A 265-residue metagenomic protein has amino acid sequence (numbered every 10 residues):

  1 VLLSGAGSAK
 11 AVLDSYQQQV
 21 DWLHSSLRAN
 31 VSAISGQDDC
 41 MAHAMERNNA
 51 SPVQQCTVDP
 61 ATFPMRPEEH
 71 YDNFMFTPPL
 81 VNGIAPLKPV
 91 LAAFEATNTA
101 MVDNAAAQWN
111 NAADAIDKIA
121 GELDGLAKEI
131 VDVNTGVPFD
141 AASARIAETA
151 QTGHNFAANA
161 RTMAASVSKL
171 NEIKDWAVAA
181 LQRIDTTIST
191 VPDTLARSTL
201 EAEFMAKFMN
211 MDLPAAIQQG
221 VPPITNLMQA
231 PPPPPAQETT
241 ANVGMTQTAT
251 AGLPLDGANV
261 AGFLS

Functional and structural regions predicted by a protein language model:
V1-A11, W22-S265: Intrinsically disordered, low-complexity Pro/Gly/Thr/Ser/Ala-rich repeat tracts
